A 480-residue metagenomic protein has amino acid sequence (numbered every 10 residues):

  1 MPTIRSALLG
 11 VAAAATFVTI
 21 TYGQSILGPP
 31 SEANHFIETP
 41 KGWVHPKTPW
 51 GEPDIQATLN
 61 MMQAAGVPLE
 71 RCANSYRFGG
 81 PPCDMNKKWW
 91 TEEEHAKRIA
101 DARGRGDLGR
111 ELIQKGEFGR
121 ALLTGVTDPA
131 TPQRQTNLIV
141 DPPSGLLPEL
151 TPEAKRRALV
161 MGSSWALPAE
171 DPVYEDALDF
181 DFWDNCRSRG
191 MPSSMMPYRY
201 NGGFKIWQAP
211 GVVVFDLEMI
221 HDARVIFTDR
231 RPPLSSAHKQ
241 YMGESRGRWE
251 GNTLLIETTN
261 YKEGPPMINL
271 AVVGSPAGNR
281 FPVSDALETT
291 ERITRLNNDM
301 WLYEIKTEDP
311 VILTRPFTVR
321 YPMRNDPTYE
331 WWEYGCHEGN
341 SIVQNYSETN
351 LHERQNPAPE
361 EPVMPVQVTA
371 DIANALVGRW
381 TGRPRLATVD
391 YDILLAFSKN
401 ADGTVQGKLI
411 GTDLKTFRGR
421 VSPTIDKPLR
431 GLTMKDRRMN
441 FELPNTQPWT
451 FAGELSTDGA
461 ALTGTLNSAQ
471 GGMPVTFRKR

Functional and structural regions predicted by a protein language model:
M1-V11: Bacterial N-terminal signal peptides that target proteins for export
P2, Y22-L394, Q406, T412-K427 (+2 more regions): PEST-like low-complexity, intrinsically disordered acidic/proline/serine-rich tracts that flank trafficking/processing
G10-T19: Bacterial N-terminal signal peptides
H45-P46, F397-S398, E454: Hydrophobic beta-strand positions
L287, D436-T457: Acidic, glycine-rich flexible loop segments
G453-L455, L462-G471: Short, exposed beta-strand-loop hairpins at the edges of beta-sheets in extracellular/periplasmic proteins
F477-R480: Short beta-strand-to-coil "C-cap" segments at the C-terminal boundary of structured domains/repeats, marking
